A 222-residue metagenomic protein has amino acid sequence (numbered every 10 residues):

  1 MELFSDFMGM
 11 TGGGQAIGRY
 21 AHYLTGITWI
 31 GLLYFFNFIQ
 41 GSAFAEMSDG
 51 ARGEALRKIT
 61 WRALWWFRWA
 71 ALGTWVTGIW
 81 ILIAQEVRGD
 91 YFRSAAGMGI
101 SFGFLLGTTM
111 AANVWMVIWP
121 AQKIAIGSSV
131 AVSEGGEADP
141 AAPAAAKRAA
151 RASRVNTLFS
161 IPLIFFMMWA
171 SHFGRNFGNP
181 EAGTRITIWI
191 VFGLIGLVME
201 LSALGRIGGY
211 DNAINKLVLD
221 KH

Functional and structural regions predicted by a protein language model:
M1-H222: Polytopic transmembrane helical bundles with strong interfacial aromatic enrichment
